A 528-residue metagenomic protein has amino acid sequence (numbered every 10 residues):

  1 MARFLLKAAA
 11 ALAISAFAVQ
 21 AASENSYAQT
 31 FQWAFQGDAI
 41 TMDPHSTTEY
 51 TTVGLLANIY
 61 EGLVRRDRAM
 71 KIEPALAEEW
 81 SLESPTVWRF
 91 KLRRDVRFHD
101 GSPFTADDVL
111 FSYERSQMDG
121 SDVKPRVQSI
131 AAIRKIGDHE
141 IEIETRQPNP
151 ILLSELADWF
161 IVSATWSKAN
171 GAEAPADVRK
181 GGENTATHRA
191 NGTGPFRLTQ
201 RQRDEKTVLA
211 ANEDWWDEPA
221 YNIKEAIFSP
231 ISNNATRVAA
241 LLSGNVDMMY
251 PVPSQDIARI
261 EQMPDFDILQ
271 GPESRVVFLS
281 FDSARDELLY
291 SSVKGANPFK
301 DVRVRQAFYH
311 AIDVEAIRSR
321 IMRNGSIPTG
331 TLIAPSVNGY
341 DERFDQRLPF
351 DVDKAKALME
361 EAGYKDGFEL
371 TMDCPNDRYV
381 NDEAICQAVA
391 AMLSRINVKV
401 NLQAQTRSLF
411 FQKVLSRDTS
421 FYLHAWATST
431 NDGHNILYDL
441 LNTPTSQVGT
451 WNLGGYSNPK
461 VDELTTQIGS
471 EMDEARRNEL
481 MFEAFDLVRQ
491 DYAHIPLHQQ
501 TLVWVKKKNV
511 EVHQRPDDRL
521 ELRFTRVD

Functional and structural regions predicted by a protein language model:
Q32, A106-S112, E140-E144, G194-P195 (+6 more regions): Alpha-helical secondary-structure segments
A34-S84, E114, R189-P195: N-terminal lobe/hinge region of extracytoplasmic solute-binding protein
K71, W159-A220, E225, V352-D353 (+1 more regions): Gly/Pro-rich hinge or "lid" segments in bacterial periplasmic/extracellular proteins
S81, P125-A174: Surface-exposed binding/hinge segments that line and control ligand-binding clefts or catalytic entry sites
R89, R303-Q306, H310, R318-S319 (+3 more regions): Extracytoplasmic/peripheral linker and loop segments enriched in polar/acidic and small residues with frequent Thr/Pro
E213-R259, V302, K399: Ligand-site clamp/hinge motif
P272-Y290, G295, L409-G469, H513-P516 (+1 more regions): Acidic-aromatic pocket-rim loops
H310, I327-E361, R378-D382: Structural transition elements
